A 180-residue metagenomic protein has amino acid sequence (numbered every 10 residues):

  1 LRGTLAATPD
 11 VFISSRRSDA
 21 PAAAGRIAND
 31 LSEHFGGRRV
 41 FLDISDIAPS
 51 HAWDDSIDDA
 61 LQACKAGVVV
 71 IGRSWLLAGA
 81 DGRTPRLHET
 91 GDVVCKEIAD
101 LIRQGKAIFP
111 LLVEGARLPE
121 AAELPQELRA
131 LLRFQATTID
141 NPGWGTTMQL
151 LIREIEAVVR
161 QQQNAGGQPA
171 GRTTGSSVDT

Functional and structural regions predicted by a protein language model:
L1-S74, A78-T84, T90, V94 (+4 more regions): Conserved N-terminal substructure of TIR/SEFIR domains
S74, E114-L118: Acidic glycine-/aspartate-rich tracts in secreted/extracellular proteins
I108-L111: Conserved beta-strand/loop subsegment of P-loop NTPase cores
R117-R129: Glycine-rich, charge-decorated loop segments at or immediately adjacent to ligand/cofactor-binding or catalytic sites
L132-R133: A short helix-turn-beta junction within AAA+ P-loop NTPase domains corresponding to the substrate/partner-engaging
A136-P142: Short acidic-hydrophobic, aromatic-tinged amphipathic segments that line or gate anion-handling sites
